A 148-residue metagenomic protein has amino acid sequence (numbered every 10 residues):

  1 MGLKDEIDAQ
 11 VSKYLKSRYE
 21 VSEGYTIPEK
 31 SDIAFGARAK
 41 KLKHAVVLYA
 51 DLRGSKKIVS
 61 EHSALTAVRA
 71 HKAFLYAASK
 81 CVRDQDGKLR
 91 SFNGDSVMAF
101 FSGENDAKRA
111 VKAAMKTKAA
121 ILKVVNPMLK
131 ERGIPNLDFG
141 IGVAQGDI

Functional and structural regions predicted by a protein language model:
M1-L42: Regulatory cytosolic signal-relay segments
L3-V11, V59-E61, E104-A107, D138: A broad, low-specificity signal for short, low-complexity segments enriched in glycine/proline and polar/charged
A34-R109: Catalytic NTP-binding/metal-coordinating core of nucleotidyl cyclase/transferase enzymes
V47, G140-I141: A residue-level structural signature of the nucleotidyltransferase/glycosyltransferase Rossmann-like core
S63, V97-N136, V143: Short helix/loop segment flanking the catalytic signature motif in cyclic-nucleotide metabolism enzymes
A73, N136-D138: Charged, alpha-helix-enriched surfaces in structured cytosolic catalytic cores of large nucleotide-utilizing machines
K88, D138-G140: Residues at or immediately flanking beta-strands
G142-I148: Short glycine-rich beta-strand segments
